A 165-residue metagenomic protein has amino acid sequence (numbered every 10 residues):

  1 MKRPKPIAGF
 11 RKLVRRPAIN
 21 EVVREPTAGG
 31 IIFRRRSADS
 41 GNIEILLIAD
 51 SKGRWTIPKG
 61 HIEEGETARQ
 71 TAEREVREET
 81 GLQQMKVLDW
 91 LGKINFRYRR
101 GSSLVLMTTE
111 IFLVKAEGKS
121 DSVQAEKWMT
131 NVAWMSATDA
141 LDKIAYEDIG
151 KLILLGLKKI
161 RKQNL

Functional and structural regions predicted by a protein language model:
M1-G29, F33-S37: Acidic, metal-coordinating catalytic segment for phosphate/diphosphate chemistry, firing primarily on the Nudix
E25-A28, K52, L106-T109: Short connector loops at helix/strand junctions that flank enzyme active sites, especially segments positioning acidic
G29, E44, N131: Conserved beta-strand and immediately adjacent loop positions that scaffold enzyme active sites
R36-E44, G101-L104: Short, solvent-exposed loop/turn segments that connect beta-strands within catalytic domains and beta-strand-rich
L46-A49: Short, acidic/hydrophobic/Gly-rich beta-strand patch recurrent on exposed beta strands that often constitutes part
T56-K59: A short gly/proline-enriched turn/hairpin at secondary-structure junctions
I62-K151: Unchanged
L152-K159: A small-molecule sensor/coupling module
